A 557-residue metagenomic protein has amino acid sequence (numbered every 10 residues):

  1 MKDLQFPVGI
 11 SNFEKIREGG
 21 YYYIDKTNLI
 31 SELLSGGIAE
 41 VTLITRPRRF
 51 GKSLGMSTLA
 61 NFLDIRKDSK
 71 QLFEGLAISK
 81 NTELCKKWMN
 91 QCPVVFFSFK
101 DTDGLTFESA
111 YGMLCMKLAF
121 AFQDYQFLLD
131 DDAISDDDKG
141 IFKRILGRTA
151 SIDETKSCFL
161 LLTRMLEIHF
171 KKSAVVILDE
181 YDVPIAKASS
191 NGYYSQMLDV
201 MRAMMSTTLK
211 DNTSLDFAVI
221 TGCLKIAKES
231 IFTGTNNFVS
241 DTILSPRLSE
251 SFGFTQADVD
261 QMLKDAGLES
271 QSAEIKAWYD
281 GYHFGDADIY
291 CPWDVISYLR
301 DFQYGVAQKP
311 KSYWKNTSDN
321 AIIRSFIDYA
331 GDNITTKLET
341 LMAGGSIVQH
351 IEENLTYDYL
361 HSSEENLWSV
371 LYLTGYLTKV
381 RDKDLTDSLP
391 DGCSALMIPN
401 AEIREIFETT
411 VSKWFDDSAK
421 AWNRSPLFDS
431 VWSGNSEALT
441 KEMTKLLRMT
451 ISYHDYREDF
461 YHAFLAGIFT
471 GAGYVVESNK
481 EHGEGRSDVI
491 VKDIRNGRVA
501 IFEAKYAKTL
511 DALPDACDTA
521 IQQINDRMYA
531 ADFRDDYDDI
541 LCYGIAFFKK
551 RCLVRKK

Functional and structural regions predicted by a protein language model:
M1-R66, K70-N81, L446: Walker A/P-loop-proximal flanking segment of P-loop NTPase domains
V8-R17, T102, S109, M113-K156 (+1 more regions): Conserved P-loop NTPase mechanochemical-coupling segment
G9, E14, D64-F127: P-loop NTPase motor core
F122, C158-H169, Q196-D216, Y529-D532: Substrate-engagement module of ASCE P-loop NTPases
F170-Y194: Conserved P-loop NTPase "ATPase switch" module shared by AAA+ and STAND
V183, Y193-G234: Sensor-1/coupling segment of RecA-like P-loop NTPase cores
K228-T233, D241-R300: Amphipathic alpha-helical segments of the small helical/lid subdomains adjacent to P-loop NTPase cores
F238-V239, Y290-M528, D539, C552-K557: Extended alpha-helical interface modules used as scaffolds for assembling large macromolecular complexes
